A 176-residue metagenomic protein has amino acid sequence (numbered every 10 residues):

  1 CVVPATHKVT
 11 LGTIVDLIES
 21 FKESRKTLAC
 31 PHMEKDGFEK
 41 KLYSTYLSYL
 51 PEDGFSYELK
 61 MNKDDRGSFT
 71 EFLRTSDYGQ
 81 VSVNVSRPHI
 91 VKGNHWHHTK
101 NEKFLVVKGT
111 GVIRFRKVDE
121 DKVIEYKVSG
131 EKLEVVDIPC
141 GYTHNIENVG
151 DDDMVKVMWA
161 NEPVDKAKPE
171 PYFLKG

Functional and structural regions predicted by a protein language model:
C1-L59: Mid/C-terminal beta-alpha module of Rossmann-like enzyme folds, strongest in SDR-family dehydrogenases/epimerases
H7, T99-K100, K132, Y142 (+1 more regions): A generic "binding-loop/recognition-motif" signal
F55-N94: A short glycine-rich, His/Asp/Glu-containing loop-to-beta-strand
F69, G93-H95, I113-F115, V136-I138 (+1 more regions): Short beta-strand His + acidic residue motifs that chelate non-heme Fe in jelly-roll/DSBH and cupin folds
Y78, I90-K103, G130-K132: A short beta-loop-beta micro-motif enriched in histidine and acidic residues
T99-V118: Glycine- and acidic-residue-biased ligand/ion/polar-headgroup-sensing regions
K117-G141, V155: Short acidic-glycine-tyrosine-enriched beta hairpin
D119-K122, V149-G176: Double-stranded beta-helix
